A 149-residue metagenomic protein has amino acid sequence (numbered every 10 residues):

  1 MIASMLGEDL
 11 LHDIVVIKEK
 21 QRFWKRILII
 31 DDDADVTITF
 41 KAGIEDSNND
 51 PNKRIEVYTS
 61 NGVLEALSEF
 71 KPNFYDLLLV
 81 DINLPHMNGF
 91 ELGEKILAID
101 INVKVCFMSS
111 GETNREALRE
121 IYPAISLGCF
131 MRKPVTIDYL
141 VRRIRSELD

Functional and structural regions predicted by a protein language model:
D31, D81: Active-site residues of response regulator receiver
A34-Y58: Two-component/phosphorelay signaling modules centered on CheY-like receiver
K41, T59-S68, G89: Helix N-cap/capping motif at the beta->alpha junctions
G43-D46, T136-R142: Conserved two-component signaling phosphotransfer/partner-docking surface
P85: The feature encodes the CheY-like receiver
F90-I101: Short amphipathic alpha-helix used as the core "switch/output" element in two-component signaling
E91, E112-M131, D138-R142: Alpha4 helix (beta4-alpha4-beta5 surface) of REC/receiver domains from two-component response regulators
M108-S110: Hydrophobic/aromatic residues positioned on beta-strands within the core alpha/beta folds
